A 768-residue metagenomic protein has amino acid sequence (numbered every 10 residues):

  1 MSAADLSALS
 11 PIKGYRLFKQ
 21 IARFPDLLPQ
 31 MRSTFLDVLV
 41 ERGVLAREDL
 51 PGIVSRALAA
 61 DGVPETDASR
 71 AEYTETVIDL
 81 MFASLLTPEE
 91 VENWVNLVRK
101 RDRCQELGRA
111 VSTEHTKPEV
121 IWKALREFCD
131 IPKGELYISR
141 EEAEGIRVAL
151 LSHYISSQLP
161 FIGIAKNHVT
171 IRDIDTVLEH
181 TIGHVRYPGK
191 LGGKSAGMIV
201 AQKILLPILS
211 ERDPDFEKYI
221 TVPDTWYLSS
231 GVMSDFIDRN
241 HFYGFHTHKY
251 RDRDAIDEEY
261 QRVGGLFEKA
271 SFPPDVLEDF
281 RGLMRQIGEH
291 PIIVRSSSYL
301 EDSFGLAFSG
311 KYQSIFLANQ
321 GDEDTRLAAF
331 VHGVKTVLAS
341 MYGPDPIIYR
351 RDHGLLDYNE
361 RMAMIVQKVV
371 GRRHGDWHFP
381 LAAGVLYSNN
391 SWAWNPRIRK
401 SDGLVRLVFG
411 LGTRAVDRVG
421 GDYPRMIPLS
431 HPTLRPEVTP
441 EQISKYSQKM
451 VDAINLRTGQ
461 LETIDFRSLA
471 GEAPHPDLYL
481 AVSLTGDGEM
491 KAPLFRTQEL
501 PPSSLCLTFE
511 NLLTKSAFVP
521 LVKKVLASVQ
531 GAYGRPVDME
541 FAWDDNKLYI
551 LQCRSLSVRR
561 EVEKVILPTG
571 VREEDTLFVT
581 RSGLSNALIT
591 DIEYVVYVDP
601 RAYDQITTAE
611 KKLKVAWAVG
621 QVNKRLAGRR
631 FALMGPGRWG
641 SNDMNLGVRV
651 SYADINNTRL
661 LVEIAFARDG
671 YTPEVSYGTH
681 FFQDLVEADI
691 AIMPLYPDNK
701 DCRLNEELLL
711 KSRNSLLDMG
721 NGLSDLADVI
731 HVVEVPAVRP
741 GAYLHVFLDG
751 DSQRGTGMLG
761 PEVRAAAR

Functional and structural regions predicted by a protein language model:
M1-I365, H374, D538: N-terminal beta-alpha lobe that positions the nucleotide/phosphoryl donor in ATP/NTP-coupled carboxylate activation
E144-S152, S156-D213, S271-G670, D684 (+2 more regions): Conserved mixed alpha/beta core segments that line enzyme active sites in large multi-domain catalysts
F666-K711: Polybasic, proline/glycine-rich intrinsically disordered low-complexity segments
